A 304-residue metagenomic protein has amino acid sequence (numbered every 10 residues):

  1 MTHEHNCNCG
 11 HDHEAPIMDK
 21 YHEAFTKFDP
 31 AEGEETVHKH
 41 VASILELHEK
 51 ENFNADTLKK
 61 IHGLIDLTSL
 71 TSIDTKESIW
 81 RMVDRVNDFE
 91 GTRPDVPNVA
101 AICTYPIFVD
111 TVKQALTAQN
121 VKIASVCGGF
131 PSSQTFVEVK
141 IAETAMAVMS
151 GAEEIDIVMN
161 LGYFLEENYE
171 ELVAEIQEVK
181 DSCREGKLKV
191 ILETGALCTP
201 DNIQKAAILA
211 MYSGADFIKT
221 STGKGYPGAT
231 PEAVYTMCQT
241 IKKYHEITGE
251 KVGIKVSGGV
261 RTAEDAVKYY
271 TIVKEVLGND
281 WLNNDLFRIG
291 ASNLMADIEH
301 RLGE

Functional and structural regions predicted by a protein language model:
M1-A15: Histidine-centered metal-binding segments
N8, M18, H22-F25, G214 (+2 more regions): Generic intrinsically disordered, low-complexity segments enriched for polar/acidic and small residues
D12-K60: Conserved, well-structured core domains of diverse proteins
E51-H62, I73-P97, I107-I254, R261-A296 (+1 more regions): Alpha/beta enzyme core
L70: A short, histidine- and acid-enriched strand-loop-helix "catalytic/donor-clamping" loop that lines the nucleotide-sugar
I102-T104: Short, hydrophobic beta-strand segments that form beta-sheet elements in well-ordered domains
